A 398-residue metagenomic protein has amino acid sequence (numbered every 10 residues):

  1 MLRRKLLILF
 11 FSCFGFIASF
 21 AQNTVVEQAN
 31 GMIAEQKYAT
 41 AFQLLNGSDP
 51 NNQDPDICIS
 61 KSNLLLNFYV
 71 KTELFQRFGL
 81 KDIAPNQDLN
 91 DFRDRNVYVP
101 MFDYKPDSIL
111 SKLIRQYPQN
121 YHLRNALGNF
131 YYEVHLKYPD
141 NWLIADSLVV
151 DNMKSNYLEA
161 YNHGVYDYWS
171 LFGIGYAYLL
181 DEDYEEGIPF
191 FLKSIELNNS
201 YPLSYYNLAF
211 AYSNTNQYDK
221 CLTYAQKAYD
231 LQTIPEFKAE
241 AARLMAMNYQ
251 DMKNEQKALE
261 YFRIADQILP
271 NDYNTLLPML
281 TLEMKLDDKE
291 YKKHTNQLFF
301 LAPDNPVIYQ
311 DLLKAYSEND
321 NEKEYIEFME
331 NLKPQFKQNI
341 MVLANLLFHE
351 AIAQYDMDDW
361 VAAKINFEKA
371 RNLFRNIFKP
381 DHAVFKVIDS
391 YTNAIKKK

Functional and structural regions predicted by a protein language model:
A34, N67, E133-V134, L180 (+6 more regions): Register position in tetratricopeptide repeats
L45, D103, L110-S111, Y157 (+6 more regions): Hydrophobic/aromatic packing residues within the alpha-helices of TPR/SEL1-like helical repeat arrays
N52-Q53, Y117-Q119, V165, N199 (+5 more regions): Short coil turns that delineate tetratricopeptide repeat
P55-C58, L123, S170, S204 (+6 more regions): TPR alpha-solenoid repeat register
S60-L65, A126, G173-Y176, N207 (+4 more regions): Canonical tetratricopeptide repeat
N63-Q116, A126-G164, A239: Short coil/linker segments at helix-helix boundaries
F300-D304, Q338-M341, F348-K398: Terminal, low-structured helical/coil segments at or just beyond the last alpha-helical repeat
